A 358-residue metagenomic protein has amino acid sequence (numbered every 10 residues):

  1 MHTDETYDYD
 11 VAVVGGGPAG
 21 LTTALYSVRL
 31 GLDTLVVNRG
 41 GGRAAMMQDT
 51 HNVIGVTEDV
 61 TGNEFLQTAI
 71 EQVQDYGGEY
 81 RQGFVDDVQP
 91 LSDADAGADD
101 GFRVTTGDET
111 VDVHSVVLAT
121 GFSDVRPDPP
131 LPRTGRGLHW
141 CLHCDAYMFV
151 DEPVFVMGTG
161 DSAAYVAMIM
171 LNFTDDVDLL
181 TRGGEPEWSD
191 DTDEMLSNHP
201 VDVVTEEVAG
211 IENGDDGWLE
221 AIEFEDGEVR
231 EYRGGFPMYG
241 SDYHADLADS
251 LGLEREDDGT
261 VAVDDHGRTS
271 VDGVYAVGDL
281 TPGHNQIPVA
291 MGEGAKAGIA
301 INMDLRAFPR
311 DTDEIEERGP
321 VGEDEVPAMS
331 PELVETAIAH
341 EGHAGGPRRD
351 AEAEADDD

Functional and structural regions predicted by a protein language model:
M1-Y9, D75-Y76, E335-D358: Extreme N-terminal leader/targeting segments of oxidoreductases
M1-Y9, Y80-E152, G234, V261-D265: FAD-binding core/adjacent interface of flavoenzyme oxidoreductases
T3, Y7-E64, G158, A164-E185: Beta1-alpha1 glycine-rich phosphate/pyrophosphate-binding loop at the start of Rossmann-like nucleotide-binding domains
V14, L118-T120, V156, F224 (+1 more regions): Redox-cofactor binding/interface segments in oxidoreductases and associated redox assembly factors
D33-L35, R39-G41, Q48-D75, C141 (+1 more regions): N-terminal glycine-rich dinucleotide-binding loop that anchors FAD/FMN and/or NAD(P) in oxidoreductases
V73-T105, E109-V113, D175-V261, D313 (+2 more regions): A Rossmann-like FAD-binding core segment of flavoenzymes
P132-M148, Y239-P288, I299, M303: FAD-site-proximal beta/loop scaffold in flavoenzymes
V166, V277-M329: A conserved FAD-binding loop/helix module that cradles the flavin
